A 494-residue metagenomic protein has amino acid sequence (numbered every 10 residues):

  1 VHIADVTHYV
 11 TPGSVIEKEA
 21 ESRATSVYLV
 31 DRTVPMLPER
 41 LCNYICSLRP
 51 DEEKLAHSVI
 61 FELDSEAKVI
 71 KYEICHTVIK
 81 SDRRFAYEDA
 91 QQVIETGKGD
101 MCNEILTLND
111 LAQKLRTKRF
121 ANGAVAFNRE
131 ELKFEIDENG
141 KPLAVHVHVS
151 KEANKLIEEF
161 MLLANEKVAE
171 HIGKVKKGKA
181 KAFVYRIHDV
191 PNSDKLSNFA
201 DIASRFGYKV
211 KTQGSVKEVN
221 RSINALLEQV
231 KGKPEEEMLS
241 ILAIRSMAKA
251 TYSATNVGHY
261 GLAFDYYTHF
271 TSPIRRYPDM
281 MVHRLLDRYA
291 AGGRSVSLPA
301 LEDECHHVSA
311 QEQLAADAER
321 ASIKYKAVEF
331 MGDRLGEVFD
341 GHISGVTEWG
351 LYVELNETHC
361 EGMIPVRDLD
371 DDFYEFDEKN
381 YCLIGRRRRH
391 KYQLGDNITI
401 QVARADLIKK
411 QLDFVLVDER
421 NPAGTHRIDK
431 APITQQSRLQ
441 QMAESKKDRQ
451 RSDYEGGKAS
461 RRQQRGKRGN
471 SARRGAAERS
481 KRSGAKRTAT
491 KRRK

Functional and structural regions predicted by a protein language model:
V1-D370, M442-K494: Electropositive polyanion-binding surfaces
V69-C75, H390-A431: OB-fold/S1-family single-stranded nucleic acid-binding modules
V210, C382-G385, I428: Hydrophobic transmembrane signal anchors and adjacent membrane-proximal interface regions, especially in viral
M281, G350, E378, Q411 (+2 more regions): N-terminal functional modules and adjacent low-complexity/disordered segments of proteins
R334-E337, F373-I400: Short nucleic-acid-contacting surface segments enriched for D/E, G, S/T with interspersed K/R
H359-E378, A423-P432: A short macromolecule-binding patch
I428, I433, L439-M442, Y454: Hydrophobic/aromatic hotspots within intrinsically disordered, low-complexity regions
